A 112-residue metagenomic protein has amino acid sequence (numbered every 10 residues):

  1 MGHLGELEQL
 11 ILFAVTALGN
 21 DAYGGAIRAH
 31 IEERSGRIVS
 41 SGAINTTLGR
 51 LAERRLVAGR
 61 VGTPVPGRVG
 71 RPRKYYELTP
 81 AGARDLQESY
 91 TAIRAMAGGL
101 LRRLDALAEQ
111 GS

Functional and structural regions predicted by a protein language model:
G2-A43: N-terminal helix-turn-helix DNA-binding core of bacterial DNA-binding proteins
L12, Y75-E77: Short aromatic/hydrophobic contact patches that present stacked aromatics for nucleic-acid/ligand binding
A29, A52-E53: Alpha-helical residues within the helix-turn-helix
I44-L51: Basic amphipathic alpha-helical segments that dock to polyanions
R54-V69, E77: Beta-hairpin "wing" of winged helix-turn-helix
P72: Exposed loop/turn and edge beta-strand positions of beta-sandwich/beta-sheet ligand-binding modules
L78-G82: Accessory beta->alpha helical hairpin/"wing" motif in late/C-terminal subdomains of nucleic-acid enzymes
A83-S112: Amphipathic alpha-helical dimerization/coiled-coil segments that flank or bridge DNA-binding/regulatory modules
